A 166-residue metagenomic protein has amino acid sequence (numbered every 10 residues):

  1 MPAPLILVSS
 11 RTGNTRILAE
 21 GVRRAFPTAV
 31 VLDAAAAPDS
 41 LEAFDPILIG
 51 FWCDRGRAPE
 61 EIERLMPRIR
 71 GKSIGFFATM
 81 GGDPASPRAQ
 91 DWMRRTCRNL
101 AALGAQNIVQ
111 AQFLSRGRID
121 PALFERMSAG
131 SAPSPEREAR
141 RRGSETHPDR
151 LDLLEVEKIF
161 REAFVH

Functional and structural regions predicted by a protein language model:
P2-F26: N-terminal beta1-alpha1 ligand-phosphate binding loop
P4, A36, R142-E145: Generic anion/oxyanion-binding catalytic loop in active/binding sites
L7, L32, F77: The conserved SAM/SAH-binding core of class I Rossmann-like methyltransferase domains, concentrating on the hydrophobic
T15, S40, G56-P59: Short, well-ordered alpha-helical microsegments
A25-A29, P46-H166: FMN-binding flavodoxin-like domain, especially the glycine-rich phosphate-binding loop
P27-D39: A short, well-structured beta->alpha microelement
E42-F44: Alpha-helix C-terminal capping/helix-to-coil transition sites in glycosyltransferase folds
